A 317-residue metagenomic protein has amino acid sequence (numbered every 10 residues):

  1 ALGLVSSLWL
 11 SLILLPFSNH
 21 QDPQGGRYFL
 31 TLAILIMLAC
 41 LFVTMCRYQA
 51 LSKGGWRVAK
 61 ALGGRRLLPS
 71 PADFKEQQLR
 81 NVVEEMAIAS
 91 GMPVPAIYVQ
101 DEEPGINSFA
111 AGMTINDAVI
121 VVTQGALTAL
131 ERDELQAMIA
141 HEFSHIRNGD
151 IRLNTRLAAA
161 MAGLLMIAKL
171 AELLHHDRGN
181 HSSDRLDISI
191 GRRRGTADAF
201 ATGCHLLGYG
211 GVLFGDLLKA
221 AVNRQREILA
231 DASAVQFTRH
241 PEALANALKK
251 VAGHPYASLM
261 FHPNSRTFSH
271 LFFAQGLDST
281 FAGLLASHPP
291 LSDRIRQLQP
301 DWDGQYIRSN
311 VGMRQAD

Functional and structural regions predicted by a protein language model:
A1-A111, N148, N154-A220, R224 (+4 more regions): Hydrophobic or amphipathic, alpha-helical segments that drive membrane association/targeting
L67-A72, Q124-A137, L218: Short pre-active-site segment immediately N-terminal to the catalytic Zn-binding motif
V83, V122, A137-H145, G149 (+1 more regions): Active-site recognition of the HExxH zinc-binding catalytic motif
A89, S108-T114, T128-A129, A137 (+4 more regions): Replace "in large, NTP-powered and nucleic-acid-processing enzymes" with "in large, NTP-powered factors and other
P95, N116-A118, T267-S269: Envelope-exposed proteins and targeting segments
A129, N148-G149, R239-H240: Bacterial peptidoglycan biogenesis and beta-lactam-recognition machinery
E131-R147, R156, A234, L244: Extended, hydrophobic alpha-helical segments in both membrane/secreted and soluble proteins
A232, Q236-N246, K250, P263-D317: C-terminal capping/extension segments of zinc metalloprotease domains
